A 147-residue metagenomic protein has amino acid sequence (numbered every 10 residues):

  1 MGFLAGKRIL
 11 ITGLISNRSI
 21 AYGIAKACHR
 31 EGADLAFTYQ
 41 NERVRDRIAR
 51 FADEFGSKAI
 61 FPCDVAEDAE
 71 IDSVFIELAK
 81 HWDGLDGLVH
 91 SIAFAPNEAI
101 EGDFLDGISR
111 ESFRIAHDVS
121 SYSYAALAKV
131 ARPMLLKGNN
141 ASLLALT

Functional and structural regions predicted by a protein language model:
G2-F37: Canonical Rossmann dinucleotide-binding motif of NAD(H)/NADP(H)-dependent dehydrogenases/reductases, specifically
T12, H90-S91, S120, N140-T147: Structural signature of the Rossmann-like NAD(P)-dependent dehydrogenase/reductase core
S16, S57, G87-A99, D103: Flexible cofactor-recognition loop at the NAD(P)H-binding site of Rossmann-like short-chain dehydrogenase/reductase
N41-V44: Helix N-cap at the beta1-alpha1 junction of Rossmann-like dinucleotide-binding domains, i.e., the first residues
A52-A69: Rossmann-fold cofactor-recognition segment
A66-H81: Conserved Rossmann-fold cofactor-binding substructure of NAD(P)-dependent oxidoreductases
I76-K80, A93-F94, I115-N139: Amphipathic alpha-helical dimer-interface segment in Rossmann-like NAD(P)H-dependent oxidoreductases
D86, E101-A126, L144: Catalytic Tyr-X3-Lys loop
